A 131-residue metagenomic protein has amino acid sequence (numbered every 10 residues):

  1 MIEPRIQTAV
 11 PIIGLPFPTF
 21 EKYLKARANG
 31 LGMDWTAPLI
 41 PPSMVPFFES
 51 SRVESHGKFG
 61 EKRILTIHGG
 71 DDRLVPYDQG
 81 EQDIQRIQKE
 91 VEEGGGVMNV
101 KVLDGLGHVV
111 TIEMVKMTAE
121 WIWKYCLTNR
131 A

Functional and structural regions predicted by a protein language model:
M1-P4: Short glycine-enriched nucleophile-adjacent loop and the immediately C-terminal alpha-helix near the catalytic center
T8-P11, F17-E93, A119: The feature captures the conserved acid-bearing segment of alpha/beta-hydrolase catalytic domains
L74, D78-A131: C-terminal catalytic histidine-bearing segment of alpha/beta-hydrolase fold enzymes
